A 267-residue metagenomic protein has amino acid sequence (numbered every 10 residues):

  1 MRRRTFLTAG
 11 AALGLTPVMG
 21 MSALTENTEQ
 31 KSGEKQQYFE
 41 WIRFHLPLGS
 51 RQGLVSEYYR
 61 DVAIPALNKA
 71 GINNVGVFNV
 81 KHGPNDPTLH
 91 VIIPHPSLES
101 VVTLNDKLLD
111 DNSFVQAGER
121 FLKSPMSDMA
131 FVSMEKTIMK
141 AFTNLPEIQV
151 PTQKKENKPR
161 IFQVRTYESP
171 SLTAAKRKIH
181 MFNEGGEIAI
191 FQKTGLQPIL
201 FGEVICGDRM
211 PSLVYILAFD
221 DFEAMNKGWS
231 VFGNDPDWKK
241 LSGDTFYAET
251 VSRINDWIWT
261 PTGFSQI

Functional and structural regions predicted by a protein language model:
R3-T25: N-terminal export signals
L7, V102-D106, T166, I179 (+3 more regions): Non-transmembrane alpha-helical segments in soluble domains of secreted/periplasmic/extracellular proteins
S22-E34, I64-H90, P96, G186-V214: Short, glycine- and small/hydrophobic-rich beta-strand elements in well-ordered beta-sheets
T28-E34, S127, P151-K158: Short boundary motifs at domain starts and secondary-structure transition points
K35-Q37, E187, F191, G207-I267: C-terminal functional regions that serve as terminal interaction/effector modules
Y38-F44, A66, T88-H95, K136 (+3 more regions): Short, structured motif recognition centered on aromatic/hydrophobic residues
H45-L54, D61-K69, N74-Q153, S169 (+1 more regions): Hydrophobic, ordered structural segments
A141-F222: Surface-exposed interaction/gating patches
